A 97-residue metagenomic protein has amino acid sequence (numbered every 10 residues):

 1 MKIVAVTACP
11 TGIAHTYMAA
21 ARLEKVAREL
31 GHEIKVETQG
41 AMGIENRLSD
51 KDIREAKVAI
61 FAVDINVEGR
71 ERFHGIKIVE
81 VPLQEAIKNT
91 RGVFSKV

Functional and structural regions predicted by a protein language model:
K2-V4, I78-V97: Ser/Thr/Gly-rich flexible loops in soluble cytosolic domains mediating phosphotransfer, phosphorylation
P10-A27: Glycine-rich phosphate/diphosphate-binding loop of Rossmann-like nucleotide-binding domains
A14, G69-R70: Glycine/Thr-rich phosphate-binding loops of Rossmann-like dinucleotide-binding domains
A19-E24, I76-K77, S95-K96: Short, solvent-exposed amphipathic alpha-helical segments in soluble enzyme and RNA/protein-processing domains
E29-A56: N-terminal beta-loop-helix "entrance" segment that forms/cooperates in small-molecule cofactor or anionic ligand
A56, G75-I76: Short, well-ordered alpha-helix to beta-strand connector turns
V63-E68: Short, polar loop motifs at secondary-structure junctions
